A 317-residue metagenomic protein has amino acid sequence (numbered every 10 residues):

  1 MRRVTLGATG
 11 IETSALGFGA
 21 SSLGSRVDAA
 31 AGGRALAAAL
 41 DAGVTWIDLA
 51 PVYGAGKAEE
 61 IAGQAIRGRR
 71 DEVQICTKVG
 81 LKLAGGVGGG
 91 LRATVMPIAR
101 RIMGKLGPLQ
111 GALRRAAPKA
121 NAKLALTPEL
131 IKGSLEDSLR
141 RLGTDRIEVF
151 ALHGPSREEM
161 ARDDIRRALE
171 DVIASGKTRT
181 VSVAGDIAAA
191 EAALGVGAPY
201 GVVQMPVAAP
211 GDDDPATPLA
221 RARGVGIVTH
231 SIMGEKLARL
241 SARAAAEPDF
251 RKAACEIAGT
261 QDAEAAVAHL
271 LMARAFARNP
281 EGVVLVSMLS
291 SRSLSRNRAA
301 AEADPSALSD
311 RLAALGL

Functional and structural regions predicted by a protein language model:
M1-P97, G282: N-terminal binding-site loop/beta-alpha segment at the start of enzyme catalytic domains that lines or forms
R3-T5, P51-A55, E136, H153-L317: Beta/alpha (TIM)-barrel catalytic core signal, keyed to glycine-rich beta->alpha loops juxtaposed to Asp/Glu that bind
G7-G10, D41, G63-R70, L139-G143 (+3 more regions): Acidic (Asp/Glu)-rich catalytic clusters
F18, I47, I147, T180-V181: Glycine-centered flexible beta-alpha turn that most often forms the glycine-rich phosphate-binding loop
R26-A39, T127-L142, G185-A193, A268-L271: Short, acidic/polar
V27, A31, G90-R101, K123-L130 (+2 more regions): Alpha-helix N-cap and loop-to-helix initiation/capping positions
Q74-K78, I102-Q110, V228-M233: Non-cysteine beta-strand/loop elements that form the S-adenosyl-L-methionine
L83-N121: Alpha-helical membrane-targeting segments
